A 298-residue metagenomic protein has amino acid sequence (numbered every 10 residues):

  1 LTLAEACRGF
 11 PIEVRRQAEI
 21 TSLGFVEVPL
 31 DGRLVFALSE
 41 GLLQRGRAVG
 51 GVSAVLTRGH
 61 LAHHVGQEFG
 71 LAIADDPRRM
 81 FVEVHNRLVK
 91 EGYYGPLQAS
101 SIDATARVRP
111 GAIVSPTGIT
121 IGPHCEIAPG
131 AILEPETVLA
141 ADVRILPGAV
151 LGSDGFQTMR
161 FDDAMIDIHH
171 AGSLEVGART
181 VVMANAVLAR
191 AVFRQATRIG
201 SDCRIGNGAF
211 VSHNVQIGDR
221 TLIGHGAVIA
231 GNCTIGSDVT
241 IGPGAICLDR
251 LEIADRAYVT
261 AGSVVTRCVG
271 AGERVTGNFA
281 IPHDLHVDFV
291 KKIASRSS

Functional and structural regions predicted by a protein language model:
L1-T105, D142, G148-A149, S153-D167 (+2 more regions): Terminal amphipathic alpha-helical/low-complexity segments used for targeting or macromolecular assembly
F36, L97, S101-P282: Structural signal for interior beta-strand "rungs" in well-ordered beta-sheet cores of soluble enzyme domains
